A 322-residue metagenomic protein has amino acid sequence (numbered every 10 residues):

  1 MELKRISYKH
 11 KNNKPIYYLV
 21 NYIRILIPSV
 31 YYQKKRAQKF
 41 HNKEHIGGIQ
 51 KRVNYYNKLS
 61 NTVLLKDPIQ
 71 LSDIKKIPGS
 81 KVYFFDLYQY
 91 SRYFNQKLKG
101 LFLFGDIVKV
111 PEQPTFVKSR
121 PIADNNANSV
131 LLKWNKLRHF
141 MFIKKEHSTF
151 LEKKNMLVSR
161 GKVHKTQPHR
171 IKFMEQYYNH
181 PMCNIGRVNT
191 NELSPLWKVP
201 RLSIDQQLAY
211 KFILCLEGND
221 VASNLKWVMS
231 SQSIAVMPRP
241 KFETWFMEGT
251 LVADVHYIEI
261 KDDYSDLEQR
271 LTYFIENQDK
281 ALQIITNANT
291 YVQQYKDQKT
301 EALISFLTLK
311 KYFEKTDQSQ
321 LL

Functional and structural regions predicted by a protein language model:
M1-L196, L202: Secretory-pathway glycan-assembly enzymes, especially type II membrane glycosyltransferases that use nucleotide-sugar
D205-L322: Catalytic binding pocket for nucleotide-activated donors in carbohydrate/polymer assembly enzymes
